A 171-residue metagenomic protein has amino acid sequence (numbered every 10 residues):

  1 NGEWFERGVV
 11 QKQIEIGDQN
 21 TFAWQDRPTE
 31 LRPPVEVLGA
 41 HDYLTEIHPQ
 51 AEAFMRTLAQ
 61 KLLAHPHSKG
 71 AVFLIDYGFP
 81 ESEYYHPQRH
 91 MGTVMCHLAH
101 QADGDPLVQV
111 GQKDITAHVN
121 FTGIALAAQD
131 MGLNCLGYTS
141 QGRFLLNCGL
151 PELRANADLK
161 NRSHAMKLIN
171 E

Functional and structural regions predicted by a protein language model:
G2-L44: Intrinsically disordered, low-complexity linker/terminal regions across diverse proteins
R27-E171: Long, Lys/Arg- and hydrophobic-enriched amphipathic alpha-helices
